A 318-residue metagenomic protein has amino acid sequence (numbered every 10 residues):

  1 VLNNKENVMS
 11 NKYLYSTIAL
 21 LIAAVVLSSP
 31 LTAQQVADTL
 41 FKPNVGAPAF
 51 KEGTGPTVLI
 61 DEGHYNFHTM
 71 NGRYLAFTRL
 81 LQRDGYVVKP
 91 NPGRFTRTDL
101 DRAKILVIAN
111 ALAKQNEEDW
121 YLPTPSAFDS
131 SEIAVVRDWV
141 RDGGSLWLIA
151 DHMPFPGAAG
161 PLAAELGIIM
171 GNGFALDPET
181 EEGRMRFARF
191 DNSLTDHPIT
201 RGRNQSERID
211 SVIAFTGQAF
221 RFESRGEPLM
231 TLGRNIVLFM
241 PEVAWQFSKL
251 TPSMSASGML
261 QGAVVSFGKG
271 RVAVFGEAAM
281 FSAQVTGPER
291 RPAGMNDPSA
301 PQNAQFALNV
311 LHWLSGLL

Functional and structural regions predicted by a protein language model:
V1-V8, D84: N-terminal amphipathic/basic-hydrophobic helices that include classical n-h-c signal peptides and signal-anchor
K5, V26-P30, A49: N-terminal regions of proteins, emphasizing targeting and processing segments when present
N7, A24-V25, N44: Detector for intrinsically disordered, low-structure N-terminal pre-sequences
N7-I18: Bacterial N-terminal signal peptides that target proteins for export
I18-S28: Bacterial N-terminal signal peptides
A33-L318: Short, surface-exposed patches at the edges or C-terminal ends of soluble domains, predominantly
